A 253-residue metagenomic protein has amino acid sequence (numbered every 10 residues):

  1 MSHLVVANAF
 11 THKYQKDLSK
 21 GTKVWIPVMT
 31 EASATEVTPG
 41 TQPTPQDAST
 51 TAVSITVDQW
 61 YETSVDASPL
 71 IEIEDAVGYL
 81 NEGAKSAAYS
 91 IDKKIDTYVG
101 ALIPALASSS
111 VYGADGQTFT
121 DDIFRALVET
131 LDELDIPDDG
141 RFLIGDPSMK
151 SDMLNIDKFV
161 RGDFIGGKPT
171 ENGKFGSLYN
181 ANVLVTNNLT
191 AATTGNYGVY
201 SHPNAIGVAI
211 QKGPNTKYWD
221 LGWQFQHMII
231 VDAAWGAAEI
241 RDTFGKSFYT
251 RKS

Functional and structural regions predicted by a protein language model:
M1-L18, K174-A181, N188-T190, T194-S253: Protruding loop/beta-arch "assembly-hinge" segments enriched in small, turn-prone residues
M1-V53, T250-R251: N-terminal "assembly arms/tails" that initiate or stabilize quaternary assembly in self-assembling proteins
K20-V28, R125, E129-K212: Extended oligomerization regions of viral-like shell subunits
A34-V37, D75, D152-N155, A238-I240: Short helix/loop capping segments that flank catalytic or ligand/cofactor-binding pockets
S49-E74: Short acidic, glycine/tyrosine-flanked loop/strand segments centered on an H-E-D-like triad
Q59, G145-P147, A233: Short, structured patches in soluble enzyme cores that scaffold and shape functional sites
P69-I136, S247-S253: Alpha-helical scaffold segments that mediate packing/assembly in large oligomeric complexes
